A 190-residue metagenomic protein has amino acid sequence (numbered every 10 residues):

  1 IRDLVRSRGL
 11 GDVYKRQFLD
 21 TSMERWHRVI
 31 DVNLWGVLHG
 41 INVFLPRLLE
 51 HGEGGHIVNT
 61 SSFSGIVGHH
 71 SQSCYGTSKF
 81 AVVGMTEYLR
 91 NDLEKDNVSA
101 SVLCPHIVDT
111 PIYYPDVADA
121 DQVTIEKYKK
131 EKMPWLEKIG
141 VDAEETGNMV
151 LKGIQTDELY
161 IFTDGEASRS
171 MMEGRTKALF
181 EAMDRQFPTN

Functional and structural regions predicted by a protein language model:
I1-Y14: Single conserved hydrophobic/aromatic residue that forms the stacking wall/gate of nucleotide- or nucleobase-binding
R16-F18, R25-H27: Substrate-binding pocket helix/loop in short-chain dehydrogenase/reductase
R16-Q17, V43-H56: A short helix-coil junction within the Rossmann-fold of NAD(P)-dependent oxidoreductases
L19, V67-S73: Active-site loop immediately N-terminal to the catalytic Tyr-X3-Lys motif of short-chain dehydrogenase/reductase
I41, S78: Active-site helix of classical SDR
S62: Residue(s) in the substrate-gating loop at a strand-loop-helix junction that position the organic substrate next
N91-I161: SDR active-site lid
